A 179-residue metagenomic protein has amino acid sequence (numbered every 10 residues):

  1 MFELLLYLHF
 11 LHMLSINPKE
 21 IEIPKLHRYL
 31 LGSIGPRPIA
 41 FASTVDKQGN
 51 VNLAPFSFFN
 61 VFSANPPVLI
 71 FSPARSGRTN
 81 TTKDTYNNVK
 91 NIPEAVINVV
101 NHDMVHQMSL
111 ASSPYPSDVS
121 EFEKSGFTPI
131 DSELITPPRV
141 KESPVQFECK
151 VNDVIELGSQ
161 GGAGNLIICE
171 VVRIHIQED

Functional and structural regions predicted by a protein language model:
M1-H12: N-terminal amphipathic/basic-hydrophobic helices that include classical n-h-c signal peptides and signal-anchor
H12-A54, N60-D179: Active-site-proximal mixed secondary-structure blocks
